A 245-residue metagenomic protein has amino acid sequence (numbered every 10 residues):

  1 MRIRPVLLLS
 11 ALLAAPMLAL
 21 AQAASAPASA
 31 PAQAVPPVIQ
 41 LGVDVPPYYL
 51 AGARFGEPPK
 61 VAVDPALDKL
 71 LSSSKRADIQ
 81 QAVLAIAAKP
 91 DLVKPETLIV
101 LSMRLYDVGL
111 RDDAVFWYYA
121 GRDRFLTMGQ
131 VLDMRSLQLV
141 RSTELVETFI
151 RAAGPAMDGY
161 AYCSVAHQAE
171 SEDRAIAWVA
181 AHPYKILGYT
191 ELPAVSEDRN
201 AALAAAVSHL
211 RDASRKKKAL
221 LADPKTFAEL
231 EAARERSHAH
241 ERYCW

Functional and structural regions predicted by a protein language model:
L7-A19: Bacterial N-terminal signal peptides
Q22-A24, Q33: Boundary of Sec targeting at the N-terminus
A30-L92, R124, V140-W245: N-terminal alpha-helical interaction modules that lie
L71, Y106-D107: Hydrophobic/aromatic side-chain positions at a characteristic register within alpha-helices of tetratricopeptide repeats
R111-T127: TPR/TPR-like (Sel1-like) alpha-helical repeat modules
